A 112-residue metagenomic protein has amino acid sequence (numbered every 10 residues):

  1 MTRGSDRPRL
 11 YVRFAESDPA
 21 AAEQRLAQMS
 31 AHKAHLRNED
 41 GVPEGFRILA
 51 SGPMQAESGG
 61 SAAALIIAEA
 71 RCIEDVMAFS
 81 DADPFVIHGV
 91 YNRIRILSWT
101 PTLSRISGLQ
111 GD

Functional and structural regions predicted by a protein language model:
M1-D112: Conserved, structured core segments of small domains
